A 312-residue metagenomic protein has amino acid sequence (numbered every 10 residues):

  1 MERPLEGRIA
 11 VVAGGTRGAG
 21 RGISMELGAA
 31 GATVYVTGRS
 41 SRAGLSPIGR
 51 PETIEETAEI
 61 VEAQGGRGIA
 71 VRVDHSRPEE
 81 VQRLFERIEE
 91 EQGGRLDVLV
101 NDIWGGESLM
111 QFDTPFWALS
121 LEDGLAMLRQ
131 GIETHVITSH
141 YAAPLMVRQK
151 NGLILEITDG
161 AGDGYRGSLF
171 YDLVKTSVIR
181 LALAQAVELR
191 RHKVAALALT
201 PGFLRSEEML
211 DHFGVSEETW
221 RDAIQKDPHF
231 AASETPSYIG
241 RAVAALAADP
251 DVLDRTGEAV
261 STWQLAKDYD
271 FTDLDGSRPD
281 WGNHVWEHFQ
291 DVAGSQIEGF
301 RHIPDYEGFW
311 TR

Functional and structural regions predicted by a protein language model:
R3-S41: Canonical Rossmann dinucleotide-binding motif of NAD(H)/NADP(H)-dependent dehydrogenases/reductases, specifically
R8, G66-R67, G94-L96, M146-G160 (+2 more regions): Active-site loop of short-chain dehydrogenase/reductase
A32-E56: Conserved glycine-rich Rossmann-like NAD(P)H-binding loop of the short-chain dehydrogenase/reductase
P51-E55, R72-F85, L121: The beta1-alpha1 cofactor-binding region of Rossmann-like NAD(H)/NADP(H)-dependent oxidoreductases
G105-L109, W117-D123, M127, L153-R191 (+1 more regions): Catalytic loop of short-chain dehydrogenase/reductase
S139-H140, L183: A short, exposed helix-loop element centered on a Lys and neighboring polar residues
A198, E218-R312: C-terminal helical subdomain
